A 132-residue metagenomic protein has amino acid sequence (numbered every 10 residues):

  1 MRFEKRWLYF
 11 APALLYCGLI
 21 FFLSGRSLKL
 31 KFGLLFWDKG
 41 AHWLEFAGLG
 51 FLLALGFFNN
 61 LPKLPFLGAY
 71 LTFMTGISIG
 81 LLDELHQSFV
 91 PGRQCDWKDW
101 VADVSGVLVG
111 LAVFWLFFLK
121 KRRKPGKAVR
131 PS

Functional and structural regions predicted by a protein language model:
M1-P91, W97-W100, V104-S132: Bulky hydrophobic segments
